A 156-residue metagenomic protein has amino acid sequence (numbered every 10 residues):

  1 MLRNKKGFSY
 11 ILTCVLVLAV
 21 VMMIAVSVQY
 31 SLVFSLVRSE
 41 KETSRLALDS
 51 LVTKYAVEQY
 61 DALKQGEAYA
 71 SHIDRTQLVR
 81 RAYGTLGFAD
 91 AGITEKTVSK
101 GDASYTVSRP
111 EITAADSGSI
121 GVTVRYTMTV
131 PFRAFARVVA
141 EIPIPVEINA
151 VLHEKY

Functional and structural regions predicted by a protein language model:
L2-L78: Alpha-helical assembly-interface signal, strongest on the long, hydrophobic N-terminal helix that forms
R38, A56-Y156: Short, conserved structural patches
